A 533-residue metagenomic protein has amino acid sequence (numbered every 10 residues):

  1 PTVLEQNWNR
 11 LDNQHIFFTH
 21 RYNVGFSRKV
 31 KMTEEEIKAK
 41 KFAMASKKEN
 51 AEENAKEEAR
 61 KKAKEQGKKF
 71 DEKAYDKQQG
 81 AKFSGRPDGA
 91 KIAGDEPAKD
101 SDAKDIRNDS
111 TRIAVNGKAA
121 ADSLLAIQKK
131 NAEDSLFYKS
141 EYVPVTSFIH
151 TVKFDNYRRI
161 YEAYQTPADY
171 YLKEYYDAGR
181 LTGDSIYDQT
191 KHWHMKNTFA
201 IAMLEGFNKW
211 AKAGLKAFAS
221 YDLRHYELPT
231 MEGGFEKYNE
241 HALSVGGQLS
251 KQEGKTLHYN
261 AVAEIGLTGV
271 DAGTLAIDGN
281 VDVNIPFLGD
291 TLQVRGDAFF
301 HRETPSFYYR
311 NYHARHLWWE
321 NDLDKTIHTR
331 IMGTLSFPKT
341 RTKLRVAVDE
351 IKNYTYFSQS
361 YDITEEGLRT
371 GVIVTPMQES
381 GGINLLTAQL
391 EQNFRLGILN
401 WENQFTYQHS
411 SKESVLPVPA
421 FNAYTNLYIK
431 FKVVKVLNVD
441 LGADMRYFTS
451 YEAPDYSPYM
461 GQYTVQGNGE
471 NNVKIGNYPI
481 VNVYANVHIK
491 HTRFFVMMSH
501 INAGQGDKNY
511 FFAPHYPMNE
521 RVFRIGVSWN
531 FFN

Functional and structural regions predicted by a protein language model:
P1-T2: Periplasmic-side early beta-strands and strand-to-turn transitions of outer-membrane beta-barrels
Q6-N50, N54, K69, S101 (+1 more regions): Exposed, low-structure sequence patches enriched in small/polar residues
K47-S123: Long intrinsically disordered, low-complexity regions that are acidic and Ser/Thr-rich
